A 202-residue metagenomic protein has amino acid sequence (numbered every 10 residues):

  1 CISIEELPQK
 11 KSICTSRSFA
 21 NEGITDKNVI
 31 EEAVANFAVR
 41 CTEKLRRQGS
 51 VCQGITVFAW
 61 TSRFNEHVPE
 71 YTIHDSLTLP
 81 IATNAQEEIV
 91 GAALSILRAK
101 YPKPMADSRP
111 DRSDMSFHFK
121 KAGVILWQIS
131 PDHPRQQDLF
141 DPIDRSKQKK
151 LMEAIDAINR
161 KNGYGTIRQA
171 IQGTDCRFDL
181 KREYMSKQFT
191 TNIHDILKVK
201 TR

Functional and structural regions predicted by a protein language model:
C1-D107, D114: DNA-contacting surface of Y-family translesion DNA polymerases
I73, T78-D107, D111-R202: Acidic, metal-coordinating catalytic segment for phosphate/diphosphate chemistry, firing primarily on the Nudix
